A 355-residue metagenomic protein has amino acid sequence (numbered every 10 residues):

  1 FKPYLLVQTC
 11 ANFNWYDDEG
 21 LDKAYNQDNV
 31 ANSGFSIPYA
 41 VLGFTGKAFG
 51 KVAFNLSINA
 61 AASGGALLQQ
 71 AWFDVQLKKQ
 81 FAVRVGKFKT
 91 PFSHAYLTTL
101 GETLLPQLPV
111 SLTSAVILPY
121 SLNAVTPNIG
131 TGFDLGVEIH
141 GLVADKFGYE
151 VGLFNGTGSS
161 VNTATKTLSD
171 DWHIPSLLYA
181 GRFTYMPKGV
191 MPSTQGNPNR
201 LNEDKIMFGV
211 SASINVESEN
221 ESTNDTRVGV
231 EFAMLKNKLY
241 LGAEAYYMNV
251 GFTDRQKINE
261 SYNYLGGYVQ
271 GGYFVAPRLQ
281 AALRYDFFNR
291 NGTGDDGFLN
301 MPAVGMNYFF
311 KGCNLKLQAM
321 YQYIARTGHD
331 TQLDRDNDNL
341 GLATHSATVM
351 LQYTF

Functional and structural regions predicted by a protein language model:
F1-S159, P175-V190, R200-L201, Q270-F287 (+1 more regions): Outer membrane beta-barrel
N14-D18, G65-L67, H94-L97, S160-T163 (+5 more regions): Outer-membrane beta-barrel proteins
K23-Q27, I117-N123, A164-K166, A212-V216 (+2 more regions): Extracytoplasmic loops and strand-loop junctions of Gram-negative outer membrane beta-barrel proteins
Q27-G34, A61-G65, P127-I129, S169-S176 (+5 more regions): Replace "Gram-negative outer membrane beta-barrel proteins" with "bacterial and organellar outer membrane beta-barrel
Y39-V41, Q70, G136, A180-R182 (+5 more regions): Membrane-embedded beta-strand positions in outer-membrane beta-barrel channels/transporters
L178-V190, F310, L315, N339-F355: Outer-membrane beta-barrel "beta-signal"
R182-N291, N300: Detector for outer-membrane/organellar transmembrane beta-barrel domains, recognizing the amphipathic beta-strand
G272, R278-R326: Outer membrane beta-barrel transmembrane domains
